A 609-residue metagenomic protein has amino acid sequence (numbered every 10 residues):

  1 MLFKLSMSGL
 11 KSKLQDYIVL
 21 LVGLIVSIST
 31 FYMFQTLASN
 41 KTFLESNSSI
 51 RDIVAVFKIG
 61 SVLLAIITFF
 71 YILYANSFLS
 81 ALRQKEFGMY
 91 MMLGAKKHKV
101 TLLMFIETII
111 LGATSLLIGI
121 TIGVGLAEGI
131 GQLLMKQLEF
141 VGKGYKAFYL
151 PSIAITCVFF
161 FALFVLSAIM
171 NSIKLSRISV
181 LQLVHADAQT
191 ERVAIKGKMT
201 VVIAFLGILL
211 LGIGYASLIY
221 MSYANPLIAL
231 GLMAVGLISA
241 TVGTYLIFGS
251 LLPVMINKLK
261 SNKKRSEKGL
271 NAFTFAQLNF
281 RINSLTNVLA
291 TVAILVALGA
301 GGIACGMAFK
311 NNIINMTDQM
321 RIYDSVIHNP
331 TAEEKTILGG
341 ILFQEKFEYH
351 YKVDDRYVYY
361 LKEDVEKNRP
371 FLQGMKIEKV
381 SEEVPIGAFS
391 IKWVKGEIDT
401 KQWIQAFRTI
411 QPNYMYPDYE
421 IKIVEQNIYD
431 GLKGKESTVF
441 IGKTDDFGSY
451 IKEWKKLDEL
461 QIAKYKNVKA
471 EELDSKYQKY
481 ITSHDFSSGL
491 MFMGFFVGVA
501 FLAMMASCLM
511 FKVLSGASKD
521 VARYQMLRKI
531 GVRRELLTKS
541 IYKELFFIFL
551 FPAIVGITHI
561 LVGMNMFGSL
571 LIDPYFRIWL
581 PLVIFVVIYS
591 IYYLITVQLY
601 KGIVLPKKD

Functional and structural regions predicted by a protein language model:
M1-F69, A308-S325, A332, Q426-F495: Membrane transport/envelope proteins' first extracytoplasmic loop
K4, R177-V193, S518-K519, G602-D609: Short cytosolic juxtamembrane segments of multi-pass membrane proteins
S8, S12, L82, G88-M92 (+5 more regions): Short amphipathic alpha-helical coupling elements at transmembrane boundaries
L14-K41, D52-G88, T108-I122, F205-L210 (+6 more regions): Hydrophobic alpha-helical transmembrane segments of multi-pass inner-membrane transport and secretion
D16-G23, S29-M33, V158-L163, R192-F309 (+7 more regions): Alpha-helical transmembrane segments, especially those used as permease/efflux helices and single-pass anchors
V26-N40, Y74-N76, K85, L111-F140 (+4 more regions): Small-residue-rich transmembrane alpha-helices
M320, D324-S488: Nucleotide-cofactor and metal-assisted catalytic machinery
